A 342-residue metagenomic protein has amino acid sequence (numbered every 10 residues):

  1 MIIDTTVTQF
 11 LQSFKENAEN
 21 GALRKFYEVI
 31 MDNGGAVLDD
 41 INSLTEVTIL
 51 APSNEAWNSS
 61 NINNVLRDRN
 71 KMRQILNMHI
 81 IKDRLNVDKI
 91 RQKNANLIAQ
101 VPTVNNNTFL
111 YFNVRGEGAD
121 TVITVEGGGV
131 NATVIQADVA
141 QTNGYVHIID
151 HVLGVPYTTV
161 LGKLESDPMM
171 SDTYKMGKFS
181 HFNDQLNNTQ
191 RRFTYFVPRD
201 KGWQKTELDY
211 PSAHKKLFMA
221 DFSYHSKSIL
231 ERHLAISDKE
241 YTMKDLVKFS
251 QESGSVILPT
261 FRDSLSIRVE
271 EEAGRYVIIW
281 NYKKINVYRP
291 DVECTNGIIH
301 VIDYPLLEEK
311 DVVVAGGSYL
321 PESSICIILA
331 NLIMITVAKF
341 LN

Functional and structural regions predicted by a protein language model:
M1-A18, F112, T121, V125 (+3 more regions): Extracellular/luminal ectodomains of metazoan preproproteins built from arrays of small disulfide-bonded modules
T6-E16, G34-D40, N64, A132-Q136 (+3 more regions): Short, recurring structural edge motifs at helix starts
F10-L11, V65-V134, P211-R289: Aromatic/histidine-rich interaction motifs
K25-K93, P102, G144-I149, T173-K248 (+1 more regions): Beta-edge loop/turn motif
I41-L44, N105, R115-E117, A140-T142 (+3 more regions): Extracellular/periplasmic catalytic domains that process cell-envelope and extracellular macromolecules
V134-V146, Y288-I299: Extracellular interaction modules
E270-A315, N331: Aspartic protease catalytic domain
Y319-N342: Cleavable C-terminal sorting propeptides in eukaryotic secreted/cell-surface proteins
